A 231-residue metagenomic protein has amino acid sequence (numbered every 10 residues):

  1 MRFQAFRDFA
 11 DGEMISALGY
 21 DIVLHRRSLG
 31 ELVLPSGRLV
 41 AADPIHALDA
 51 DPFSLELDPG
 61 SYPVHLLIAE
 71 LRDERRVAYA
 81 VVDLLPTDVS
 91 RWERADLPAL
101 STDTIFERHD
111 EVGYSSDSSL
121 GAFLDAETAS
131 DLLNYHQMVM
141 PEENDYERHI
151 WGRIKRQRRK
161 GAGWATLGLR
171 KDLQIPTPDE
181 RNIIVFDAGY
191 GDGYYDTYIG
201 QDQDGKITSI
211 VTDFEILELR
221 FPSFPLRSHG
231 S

Functional and structural regions predicted by a protein language model:
M1-Y190, Y194-S231: N-terminal domain-onset segments
